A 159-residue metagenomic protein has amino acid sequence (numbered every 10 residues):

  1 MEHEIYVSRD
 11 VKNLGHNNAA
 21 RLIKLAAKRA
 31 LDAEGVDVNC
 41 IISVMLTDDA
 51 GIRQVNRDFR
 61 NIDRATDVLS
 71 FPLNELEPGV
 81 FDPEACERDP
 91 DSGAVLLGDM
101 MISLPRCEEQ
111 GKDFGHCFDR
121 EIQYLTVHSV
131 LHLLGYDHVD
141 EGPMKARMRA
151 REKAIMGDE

Functional and structural regions predicted by a protein language model:
M1-Q123, L131-E159: An acidic/histidine-cluster motif and surrounding catalytic segment that typifies divalent-metal-assisted enzyme active
